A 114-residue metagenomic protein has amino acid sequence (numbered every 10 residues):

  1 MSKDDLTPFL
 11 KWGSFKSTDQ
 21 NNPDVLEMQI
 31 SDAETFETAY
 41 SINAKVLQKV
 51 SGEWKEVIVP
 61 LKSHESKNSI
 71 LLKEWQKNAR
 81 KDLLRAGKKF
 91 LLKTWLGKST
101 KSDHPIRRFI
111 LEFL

Functional and structural regions predicted by a protein language model:
M1-K62: OB-fold ssDNA-binding interfaces and closely related basic DNA-contact patches used across DNA replication/repair
D5, S66-L72, S102, E112: Intrinsically disordered, low-complexity serine/threonine-rich segments
P23-V25, S69-K93: Short nucleic-acid-contacting surface segments enriched for D/E, G, S/T with interspersed K/R
I30, K49, E65, K77 (+3 more regions): Positively charged, low-complexity intrinsically disordered regions
T35-Y40, L83-A86, D103: Intrinsically disordered, low-complexity regulatory regions enriched in Ser/Pro/Gly/Thr and acidic residues
E56-Q76: Acidic, glycine-rich low-complexity segments with interspersed aromatic residues
L91-L114: OB-fold/S1-family single-stranded nucleic acid-binding modules
